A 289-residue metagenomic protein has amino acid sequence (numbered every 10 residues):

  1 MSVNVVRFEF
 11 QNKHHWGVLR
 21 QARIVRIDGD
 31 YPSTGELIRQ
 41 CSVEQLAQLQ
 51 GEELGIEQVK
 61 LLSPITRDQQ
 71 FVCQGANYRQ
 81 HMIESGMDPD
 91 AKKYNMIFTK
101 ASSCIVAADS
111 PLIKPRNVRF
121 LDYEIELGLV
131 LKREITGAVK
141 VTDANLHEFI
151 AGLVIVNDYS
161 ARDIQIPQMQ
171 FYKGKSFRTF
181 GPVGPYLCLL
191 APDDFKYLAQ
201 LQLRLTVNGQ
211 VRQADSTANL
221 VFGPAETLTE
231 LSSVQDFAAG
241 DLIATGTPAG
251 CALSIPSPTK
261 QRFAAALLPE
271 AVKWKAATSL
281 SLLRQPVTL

Functional and structural regions predicted by a protein language model:
M1-N95: N-terminal non-catalytic cap/leader segment that marks the start of a structured domain
Q11-K13, Y78, E134-I135, P248-A252: Short, charged beta-turn/beta-strand-edge "cap" motif at the junction between a beta-strand and an adjacent loop
P89-A108, Y123: Structural signature of FAD isoalloxazine-binding scaffolds in flavoprotein oxidoreductases
I105-G128: A structural-propensity feature for long, helix-poor, extended segments
T136-V154: N-terminal accessory regions of nucleic-acid-interacting proteins
R162-L289: Catalytic-pocket segment enriched in acidic/His residues
